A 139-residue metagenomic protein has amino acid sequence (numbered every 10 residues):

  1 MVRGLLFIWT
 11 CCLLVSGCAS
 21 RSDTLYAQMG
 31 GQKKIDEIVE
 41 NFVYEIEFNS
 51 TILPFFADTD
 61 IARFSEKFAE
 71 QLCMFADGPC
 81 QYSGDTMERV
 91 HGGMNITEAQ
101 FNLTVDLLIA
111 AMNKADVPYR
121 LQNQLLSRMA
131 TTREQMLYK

Functional and structural regions predicted by a protein language model:
M1-L6: Bacterial N-terminal signal peptides that target proteins for export
V15-G17: C-terminal motif of bacterial Sec signal peptides marking the signal peptidase cleavage site
A19-K139: Globin-like tetrapyrrole-binding proteins
